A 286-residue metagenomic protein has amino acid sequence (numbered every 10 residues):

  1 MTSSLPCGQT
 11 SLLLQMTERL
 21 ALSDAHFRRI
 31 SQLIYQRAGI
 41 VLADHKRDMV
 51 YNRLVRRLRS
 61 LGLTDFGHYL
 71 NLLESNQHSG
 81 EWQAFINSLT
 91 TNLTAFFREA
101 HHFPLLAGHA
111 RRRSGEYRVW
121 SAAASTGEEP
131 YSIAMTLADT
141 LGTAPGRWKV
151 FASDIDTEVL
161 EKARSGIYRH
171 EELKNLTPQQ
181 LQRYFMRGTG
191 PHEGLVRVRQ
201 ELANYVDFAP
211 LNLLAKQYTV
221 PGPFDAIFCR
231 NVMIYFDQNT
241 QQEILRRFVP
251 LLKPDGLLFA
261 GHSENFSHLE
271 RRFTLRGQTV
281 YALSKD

Functional and structural regions predicted by a protein language model:
T2-W120, G261: Conserved AdoMet
L106, I227, L252: Residue-level signal for inorganic ion chemistry
E116-E129, W148-F151: Conserved class I S-adenosyl-L-methionine
T126-T143: Conserved SAM-binding loop of SAM-dependent methyltransferases across substrates and taxa, primarily the Class I
G146-F228, V232-T240, N265-S267: Extended basic-aromatic, gly/pro-enriched interface segments that bind polyanionic ligands
A226, S267-D286: Core SAM-dependent methyltransferase catalytic element
Q242-P254: A short glycine-rich, Lys/Arg-flanked "PGG" loop and its adjoining helix->strand segment in the class I
P254-H262: Conserved beta-strand signature within the Rossmann-like core of class I S-adenosyl-L-methionine
